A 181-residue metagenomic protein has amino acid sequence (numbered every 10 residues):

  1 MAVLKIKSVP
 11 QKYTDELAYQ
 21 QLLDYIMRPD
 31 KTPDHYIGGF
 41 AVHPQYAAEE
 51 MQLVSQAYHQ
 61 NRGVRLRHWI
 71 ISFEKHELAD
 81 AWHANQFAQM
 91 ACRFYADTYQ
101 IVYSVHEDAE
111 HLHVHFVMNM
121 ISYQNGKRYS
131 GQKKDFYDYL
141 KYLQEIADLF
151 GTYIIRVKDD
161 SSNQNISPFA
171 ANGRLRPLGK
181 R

Functional and structural regions predicted by a protein language model:
M1-R181: N-terminal nicking endonuclease/strand-transfer module with a His-rich metal-binding environment and a catalytic Tyr
